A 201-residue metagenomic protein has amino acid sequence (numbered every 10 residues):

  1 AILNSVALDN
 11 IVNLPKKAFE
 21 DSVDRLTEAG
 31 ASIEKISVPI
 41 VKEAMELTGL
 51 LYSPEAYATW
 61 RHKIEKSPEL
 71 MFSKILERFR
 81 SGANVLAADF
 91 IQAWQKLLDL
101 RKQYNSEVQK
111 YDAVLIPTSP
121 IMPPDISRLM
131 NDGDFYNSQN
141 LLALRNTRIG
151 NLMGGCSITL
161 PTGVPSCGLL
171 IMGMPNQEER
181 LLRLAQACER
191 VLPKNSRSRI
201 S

Functional and structural regions predicted by a protein language model:
A1-D9, E20-A29, V85, I91 (+2 more regions): Structural helix-boundary/capping segments
A1-L3, L51-K102, P117, C156-G168: Short helix-loop capping/hinge segments that flank enzyme active sites or metal/cofactor-binding pockets
S5, V38, I116-P120: Short, well-ordered beta-to-alpha junction loops that form the rim of enzyme active sites and present histidine/acidic
L14-S37, W60-K66, F90, W94-Y111: Acyltransferase
S32-T48, F79-R80, P161: Short connector loops at secondary-structure junctions
L47-Y52, M130-D132, I171-M174: Short low-complexity, flexible loop/linker segments enriched in glycine and/or proline with clustered acidic
T48, I91-Q92, P123-L144: Short, surface-exposed loop/helix-turn segments at secondary-structure junctions that function as lids/hinges flanking
S106, Y136-L160: Small-aliphatic-rich amphipathic alpha-helix that forms the alpha element of a beta-alpha
